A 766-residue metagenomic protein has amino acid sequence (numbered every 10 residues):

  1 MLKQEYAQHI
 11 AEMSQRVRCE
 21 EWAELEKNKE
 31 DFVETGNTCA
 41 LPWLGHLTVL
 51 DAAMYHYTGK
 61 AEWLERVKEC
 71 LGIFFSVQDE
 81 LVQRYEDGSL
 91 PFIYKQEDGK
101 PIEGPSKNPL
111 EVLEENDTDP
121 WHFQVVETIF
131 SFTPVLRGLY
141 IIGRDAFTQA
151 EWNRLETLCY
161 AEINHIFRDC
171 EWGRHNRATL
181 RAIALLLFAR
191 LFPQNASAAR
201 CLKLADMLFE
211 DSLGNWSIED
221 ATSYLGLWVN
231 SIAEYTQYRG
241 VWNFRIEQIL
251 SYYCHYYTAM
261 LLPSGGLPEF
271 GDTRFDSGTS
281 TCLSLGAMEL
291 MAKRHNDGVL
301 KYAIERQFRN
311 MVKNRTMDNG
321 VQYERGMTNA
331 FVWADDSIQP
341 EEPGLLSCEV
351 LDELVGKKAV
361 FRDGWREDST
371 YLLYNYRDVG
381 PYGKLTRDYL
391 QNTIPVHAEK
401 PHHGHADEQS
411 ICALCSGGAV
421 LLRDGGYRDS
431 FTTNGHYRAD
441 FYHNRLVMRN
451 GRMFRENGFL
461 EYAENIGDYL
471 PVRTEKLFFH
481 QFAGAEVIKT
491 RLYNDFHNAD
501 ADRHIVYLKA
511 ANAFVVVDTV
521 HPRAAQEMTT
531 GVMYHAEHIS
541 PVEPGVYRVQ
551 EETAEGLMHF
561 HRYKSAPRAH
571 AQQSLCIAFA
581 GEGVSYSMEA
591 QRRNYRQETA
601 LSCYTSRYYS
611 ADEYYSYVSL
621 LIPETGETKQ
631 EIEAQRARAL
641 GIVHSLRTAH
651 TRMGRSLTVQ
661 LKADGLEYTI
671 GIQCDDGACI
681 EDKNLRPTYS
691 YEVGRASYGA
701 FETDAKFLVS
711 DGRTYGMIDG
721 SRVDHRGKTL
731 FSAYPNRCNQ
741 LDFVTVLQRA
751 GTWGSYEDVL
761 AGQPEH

Functional and structural regions predicted by a protein language model:
M1-C39, Q83: Low-complexity, Ser/Thr/Pro/Gly-enriched N-terminal "stalk/linker" regions
M1-H9, Y252-Y256, G271, F275-T370 (+3 more regions): Terminal, non-catalytic domain-edge segments
G36-L261, G266, T273-R274: Aromatic-lined, polymer-binding surfaces characteristic of secreted/periplasmic polysaccharide-degrading enzymes
R84-H122, D297, I304, F308-R309 (+2 more regions): Charged, glycine/proline-rich intrinsically disordered loops and linkers
R315-G545, E613, P623-G626: Catalytic and substrate-binding regions of extracellular carbohydrate-active enzymes, especially polysaccharide lyases
M533-Y586: Polysaccharide-binding surfaces and accessory modules of carbohydrate-active proteins
N594-S616: A surface-exposed beta-strand-loop module
E613, I622-H766: Non-catalytic terminal regions with compositionally biased, polar/charged low complexity
